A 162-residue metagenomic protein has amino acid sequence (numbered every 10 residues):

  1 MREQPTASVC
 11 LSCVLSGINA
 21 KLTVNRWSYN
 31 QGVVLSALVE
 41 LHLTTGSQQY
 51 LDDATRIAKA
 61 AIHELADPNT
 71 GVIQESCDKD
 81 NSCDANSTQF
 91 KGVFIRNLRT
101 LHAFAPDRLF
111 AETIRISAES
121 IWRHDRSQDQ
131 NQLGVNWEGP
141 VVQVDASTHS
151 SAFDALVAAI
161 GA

Functional and structural regions predicted by a protein language model:
M1-L41: Active-site cradle of extracellular carbohydrate-active enzymes
R26, Q49, A54-A162: CBM-like carbohydrate-recognition segments
V34, G46-Q48: Loop/turn elements at helix/coil->beta-strand transitions in domains of secreted/extracellular proteins
E40-H42, T100-L101: Solvent-exposed loop/turn segments at secondary-structure junctions within structured extracellular/periplasmic domains
